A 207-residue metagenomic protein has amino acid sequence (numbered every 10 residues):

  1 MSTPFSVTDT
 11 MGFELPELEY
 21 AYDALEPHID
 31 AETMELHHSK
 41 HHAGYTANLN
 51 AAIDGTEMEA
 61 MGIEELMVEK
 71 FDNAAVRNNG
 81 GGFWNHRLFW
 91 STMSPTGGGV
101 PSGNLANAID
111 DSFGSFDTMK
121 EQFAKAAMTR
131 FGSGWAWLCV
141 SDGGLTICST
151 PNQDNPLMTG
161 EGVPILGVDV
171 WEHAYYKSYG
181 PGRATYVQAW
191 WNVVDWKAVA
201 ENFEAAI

Functional and structural regions predicted by a protein language model:
S2-I207: Feature for soluble, non-membrane regions of globular proteins
